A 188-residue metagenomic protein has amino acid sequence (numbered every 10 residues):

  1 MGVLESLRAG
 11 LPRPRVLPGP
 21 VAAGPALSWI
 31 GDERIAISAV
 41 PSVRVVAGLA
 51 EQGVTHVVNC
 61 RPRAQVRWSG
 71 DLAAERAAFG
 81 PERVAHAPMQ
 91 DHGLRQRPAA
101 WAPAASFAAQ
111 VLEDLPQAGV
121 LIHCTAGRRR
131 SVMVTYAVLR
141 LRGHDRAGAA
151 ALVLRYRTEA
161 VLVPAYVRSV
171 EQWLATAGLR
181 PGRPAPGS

Functional and structural regions predicted by a protein language model:
M1-L4, A109, Y136: Generic N-terminal initiation segments characterized by hydrophobic and/or small/turn-forming residues
M1-V21: Non-catalytic regulatory/accessory regions that flank a structured catalytic core
L7, P12-P14, E33, R129 (+1 more regions): Short, intrinsically disordered low-complexity segments
G19, S38, R128: Charged, low-complexity surface patches
G24-P25, G31-G119, R140-Q172, G178: Cysteine-based protein phosphatase catalytic domain of the PTP/DSP
A118-Y136: A phosphate-binding catalytic loop at a beta-strand-loop-alpha-helix junction that coordinates phosphoryl groups
T176-S188: C-terminal domain-closing interface element
